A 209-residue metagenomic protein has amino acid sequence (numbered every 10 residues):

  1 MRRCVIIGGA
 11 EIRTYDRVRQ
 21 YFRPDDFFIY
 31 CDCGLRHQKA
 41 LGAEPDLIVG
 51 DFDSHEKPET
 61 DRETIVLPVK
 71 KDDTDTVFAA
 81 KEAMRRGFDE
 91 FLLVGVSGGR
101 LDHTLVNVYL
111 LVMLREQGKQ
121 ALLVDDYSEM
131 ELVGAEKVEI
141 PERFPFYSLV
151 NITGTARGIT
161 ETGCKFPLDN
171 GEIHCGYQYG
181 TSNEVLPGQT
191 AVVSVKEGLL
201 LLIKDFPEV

Functional and structural regions predicted by a protein language model:
M1-P58: N-terminal beta-strand-loop-alpha-helix module at the start of alpha/beta ligand-binding or catalytic domains
E63-V69, K119-L122, Y147-S148: A glycine-rich helix N-cap at a beta->alpha junction
T64-R86: Short phosphate-binding loop-to-helix
I65, F91-V96: Short glycine-rich or small-residue beta-strand-to-loop segments that form or flank ligand, phosphate, metal/Fe-S
L101-V112: Short Gly/Thr/Asp-enriched flexible loops that form oxyanion-binding sites at enzyme active sites
M113-M130: Short, acidic/small-residue loops that bind anionic groups at enzyme active sites
S128, V133-V209: Long, charged alpha-helical interface segments
